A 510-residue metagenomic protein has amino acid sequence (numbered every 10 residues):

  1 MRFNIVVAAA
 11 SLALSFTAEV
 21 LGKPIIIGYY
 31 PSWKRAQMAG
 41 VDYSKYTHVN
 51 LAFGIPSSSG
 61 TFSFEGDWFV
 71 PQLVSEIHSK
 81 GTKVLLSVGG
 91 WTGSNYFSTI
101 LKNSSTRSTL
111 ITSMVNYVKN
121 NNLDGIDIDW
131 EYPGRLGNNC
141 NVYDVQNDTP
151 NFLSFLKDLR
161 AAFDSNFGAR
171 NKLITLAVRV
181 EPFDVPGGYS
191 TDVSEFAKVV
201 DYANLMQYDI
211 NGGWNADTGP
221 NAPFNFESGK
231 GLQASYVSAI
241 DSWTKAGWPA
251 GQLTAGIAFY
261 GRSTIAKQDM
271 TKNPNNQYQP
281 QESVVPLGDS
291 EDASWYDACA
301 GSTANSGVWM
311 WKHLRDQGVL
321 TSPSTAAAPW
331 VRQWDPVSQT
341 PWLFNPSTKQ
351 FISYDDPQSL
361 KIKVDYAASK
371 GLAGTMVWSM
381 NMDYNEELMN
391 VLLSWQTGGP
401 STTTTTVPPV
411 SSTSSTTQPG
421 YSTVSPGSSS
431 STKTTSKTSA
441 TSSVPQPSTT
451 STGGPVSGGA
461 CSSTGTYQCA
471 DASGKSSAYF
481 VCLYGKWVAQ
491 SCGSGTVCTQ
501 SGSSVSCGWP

Functional and structural regions predicted by a protein language model:
M1-G22: Fungal secretory targeting signals
I5, E19-V20, V407, T413-P510: Cysteine-rich, disulfide-bonded extracellular modules and peptides in secreted proteins and receptor ectodomains
L21-V118, Y143-P150, D158, D297 (+2 more regions): Glycan-recognition patch characteristic of GH18 chitinases/ENGases and related GlcNAc/peptidoglycan-binding proteins
Y30-Y46, K102-N120, P182-E195, I240 (+1 more regions): Short, acidic/polar
V49, L86, I128, L159 (+4 more regions): Conserved, mostly hydrophobic/aromatic
S58-W68, P133-V308: Substrate-binding surface in catalytic domains of secreted glycosidases
F69, R262-A266, M270, N276 (+2 more regions): Acidic/aromatic/glycine-rich contiguous surface patches that form carbohydrate-binding/processing clefts and analogous
V88, A222, I257-D365: Glycan-binding loop/region signatures in secreted carbohydrate-active enzymes
